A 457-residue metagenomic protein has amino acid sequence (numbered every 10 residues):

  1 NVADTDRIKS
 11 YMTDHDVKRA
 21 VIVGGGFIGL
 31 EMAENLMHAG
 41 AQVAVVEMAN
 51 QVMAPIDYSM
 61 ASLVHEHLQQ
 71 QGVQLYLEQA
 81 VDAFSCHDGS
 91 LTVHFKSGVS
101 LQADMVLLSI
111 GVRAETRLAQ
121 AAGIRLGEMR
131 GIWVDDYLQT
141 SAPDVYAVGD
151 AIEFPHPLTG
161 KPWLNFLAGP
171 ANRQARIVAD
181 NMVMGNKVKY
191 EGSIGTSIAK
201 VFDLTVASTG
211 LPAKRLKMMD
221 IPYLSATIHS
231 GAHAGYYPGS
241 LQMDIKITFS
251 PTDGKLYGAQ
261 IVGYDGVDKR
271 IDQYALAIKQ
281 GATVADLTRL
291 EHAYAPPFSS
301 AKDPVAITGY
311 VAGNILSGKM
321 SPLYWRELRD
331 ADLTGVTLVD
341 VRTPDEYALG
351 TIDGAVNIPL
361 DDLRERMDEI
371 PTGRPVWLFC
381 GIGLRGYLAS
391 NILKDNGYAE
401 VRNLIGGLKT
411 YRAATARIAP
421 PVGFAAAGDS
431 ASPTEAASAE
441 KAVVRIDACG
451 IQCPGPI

Functional and structural regions predicted by a protein language model:
N1-A39, Q74, E128, V134-D136 (+1 more regions): Glycine-rich dinucleotide-binding loop and its adjacent helix/turn
N1-H15, H94, S100-D180, Q273 (+1 more regions): FAD-site-proximal beta/loop scaffold in flavoenzymes
A3, F27, Q51, S59 (+2 more regions): Residue-level detector of alpha-helix initiation sites
V17-A20, F27-F84, F166-A171, V188-K189 (+2 more regions): Rossmann-like dinucleotide-binding cores of NAD(P)H-dependent redox enzymes
A151-D265, P296, S300, P304-D330 (+1 more regions): Mid-to-C-terminal Rossmann-like scaffold of FAD/NAD(P)H-dependent oxidoreductases
D265-V284: A short, polar/charged loop-to-alpha-helix boundary motif
A285-P296, S300-T337, P344-W377, G381-K441: Rhodanese-like catalytic fold shared by cysteine-dependent sulfurtransferases and DSP/PTP-type phosphatases
S432-I457: Domain-level signature for proteins that mediate thiol-based redox and metal-cofactor handling
